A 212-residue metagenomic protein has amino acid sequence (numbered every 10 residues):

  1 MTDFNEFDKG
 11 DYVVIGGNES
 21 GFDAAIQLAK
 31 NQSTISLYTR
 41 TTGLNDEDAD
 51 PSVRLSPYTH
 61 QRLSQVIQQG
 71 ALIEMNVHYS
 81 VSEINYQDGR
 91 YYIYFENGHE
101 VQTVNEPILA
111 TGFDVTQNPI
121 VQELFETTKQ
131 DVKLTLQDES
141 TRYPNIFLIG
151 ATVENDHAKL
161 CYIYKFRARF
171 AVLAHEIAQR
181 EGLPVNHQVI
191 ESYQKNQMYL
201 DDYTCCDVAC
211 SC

Functional and structural regions predicted by a protein language model:
M1-N196, V208-C212: Flavin (primarily FAD) cofactor-binding/catalytic cores of flavoenzymes
Y199-D201: Long, well-structured alpha-helical subdomains associated with metal-dependent extracellular/ecto-lumenal hydrolases
T204-C206: Short A/G/S/P-biased low-complexity tracts
